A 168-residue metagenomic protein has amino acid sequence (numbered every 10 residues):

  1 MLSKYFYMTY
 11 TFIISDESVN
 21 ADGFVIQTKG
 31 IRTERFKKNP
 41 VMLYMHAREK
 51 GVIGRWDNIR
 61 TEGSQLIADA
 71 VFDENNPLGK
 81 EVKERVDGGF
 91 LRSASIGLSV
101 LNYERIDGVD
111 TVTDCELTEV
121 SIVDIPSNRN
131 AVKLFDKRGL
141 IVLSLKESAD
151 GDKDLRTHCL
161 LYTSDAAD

Functional and structural regions predicted by a protein language model:
M1-A149, K153: Signature of dsDNA virion morphogenesis modules
N102, C159-L161: RNA-interacting cores
Y162-D168: Conserved small/polar residues in nucleotide/adenosyl-binding loops
